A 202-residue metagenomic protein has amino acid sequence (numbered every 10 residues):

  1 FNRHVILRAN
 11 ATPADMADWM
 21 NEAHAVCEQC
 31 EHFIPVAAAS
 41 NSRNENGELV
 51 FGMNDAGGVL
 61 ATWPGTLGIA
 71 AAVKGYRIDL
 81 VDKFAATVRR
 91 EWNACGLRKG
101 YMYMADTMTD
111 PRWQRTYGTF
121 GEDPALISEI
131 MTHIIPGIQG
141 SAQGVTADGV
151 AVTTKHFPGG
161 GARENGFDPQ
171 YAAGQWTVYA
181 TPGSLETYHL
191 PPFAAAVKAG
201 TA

Functional and structural regions predicted by a protein language model:
F1-A202: Glycoside hydrolase catalytic-domain context in secreted enzymes
